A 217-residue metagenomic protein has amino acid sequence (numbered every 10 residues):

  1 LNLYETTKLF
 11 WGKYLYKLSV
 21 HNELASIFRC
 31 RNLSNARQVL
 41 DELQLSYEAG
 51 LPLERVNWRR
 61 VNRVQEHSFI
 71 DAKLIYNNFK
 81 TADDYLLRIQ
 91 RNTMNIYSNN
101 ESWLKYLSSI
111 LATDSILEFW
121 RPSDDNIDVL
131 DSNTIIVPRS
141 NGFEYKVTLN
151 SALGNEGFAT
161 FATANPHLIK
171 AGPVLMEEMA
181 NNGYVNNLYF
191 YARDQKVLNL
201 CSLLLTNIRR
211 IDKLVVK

Functional and structural regions predicted by a protein language model:
L1-Y184, D212-K217: Structured alpha/beta or helical-core interaction and ligand-binding surfaces enriched in interleaved
Y184-K217: Alpha-helical oligomerization segments
